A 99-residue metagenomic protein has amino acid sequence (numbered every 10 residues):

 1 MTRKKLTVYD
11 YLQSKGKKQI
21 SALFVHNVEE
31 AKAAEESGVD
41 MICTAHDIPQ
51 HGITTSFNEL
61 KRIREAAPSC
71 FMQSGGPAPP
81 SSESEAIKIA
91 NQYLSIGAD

Functional and structural regions predicted by a protein language model:
M1-S21, E29-K32, D47: An N-cap/entry alpha-helix motif that binds or orients negatively charged groups
T2-Y11, H51-P80: Alpha-helix-loop-beta-strand connector modules within alpha/beta enzyme cores
Y11-K17, R64-A66, Y93-S95: Solvent-exposed alpha-helices and their adjacent loops that cap or buttress functional pockets in soluble metabolic
I20-V25, I42-T44, F71-G76: Hydrophobic faces of well-ordered beta-strands that scaffold small-molecule active sites in alpha/beta enzyme cores
L23-H26, I53-N58, S82-K88: Glycine-rich anion/phosphate-binding loops
E30-A31, E35-R62: Glycine-rich, proline-tolerant flexible connector loops at the mouths of alpha/beta enzymes
E30-E36, P80-I96: Catalytic cores of alpha/beta
S37-I42, A67-S69, L94-D99: Glycine-enriched alpha-helix->loop->beta-strand junction motifs that scaffold or abut catalytic
